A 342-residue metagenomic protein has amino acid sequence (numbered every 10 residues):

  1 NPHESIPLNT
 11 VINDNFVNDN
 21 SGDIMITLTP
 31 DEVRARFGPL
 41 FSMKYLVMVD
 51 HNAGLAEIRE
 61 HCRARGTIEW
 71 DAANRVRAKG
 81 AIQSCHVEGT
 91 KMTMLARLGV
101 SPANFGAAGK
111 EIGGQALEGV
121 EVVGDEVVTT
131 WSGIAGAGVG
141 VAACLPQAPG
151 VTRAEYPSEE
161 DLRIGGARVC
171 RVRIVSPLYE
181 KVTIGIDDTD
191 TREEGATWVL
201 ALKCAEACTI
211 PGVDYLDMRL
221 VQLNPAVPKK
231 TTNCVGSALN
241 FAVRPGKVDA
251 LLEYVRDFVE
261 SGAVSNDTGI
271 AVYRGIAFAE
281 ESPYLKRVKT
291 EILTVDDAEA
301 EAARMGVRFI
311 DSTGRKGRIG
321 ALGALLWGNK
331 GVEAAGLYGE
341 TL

Functional and structural regions predicted by a protein language model:
N1-I24: N-terminal amphipathic/basic-hydrophobic helices that include classical n-h-c signal peptides and signal-anchor
G22-L342: Conserved mixed alpha/beta catalytic, RNA-binding, or beta-rich assembly cores of soluble enzyme, regulatory
